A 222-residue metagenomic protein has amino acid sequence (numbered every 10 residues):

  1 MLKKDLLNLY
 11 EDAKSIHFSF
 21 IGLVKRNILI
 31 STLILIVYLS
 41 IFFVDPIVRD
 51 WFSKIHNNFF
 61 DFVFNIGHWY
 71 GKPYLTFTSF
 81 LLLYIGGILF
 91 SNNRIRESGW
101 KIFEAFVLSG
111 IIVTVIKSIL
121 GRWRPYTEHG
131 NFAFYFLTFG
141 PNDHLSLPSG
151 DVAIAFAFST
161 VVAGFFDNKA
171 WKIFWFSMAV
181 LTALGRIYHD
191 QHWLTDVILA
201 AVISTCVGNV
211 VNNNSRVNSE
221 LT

Functional and structural regions predicted by a protein language model:
M1-F80, S118-T138: N-terminal transmembrane-helix/juxtamembrane module of multi-pass inner/ER membrane proteins
K14, I85-N93, F165-D167, V210-S215: Structural signal for the C-terminal ends of transmembrane alpha-helices and the immediately following loop
R26-S31, G86-T114: Interfacial segments of alpha-helical transmembrane regions
V37-F43, S109-I111, A179-I187: Aromatic-anchored segments of alpha-helical transmembrane domains
N58-F60, N93-I95, N168-I173: Membrane-helix interface segments
G71-G87, D151-I154: Hydrophobic alpha-helical transmembrane segments
F103-R124, G185-A200, S204: Hydrophobic alpha-helical transmembrane segments of integral membrane proteins
G130-T222: Membrane-embedded catalytic cores of phosphoryl/pyrophosphoryl-handling enzymes
